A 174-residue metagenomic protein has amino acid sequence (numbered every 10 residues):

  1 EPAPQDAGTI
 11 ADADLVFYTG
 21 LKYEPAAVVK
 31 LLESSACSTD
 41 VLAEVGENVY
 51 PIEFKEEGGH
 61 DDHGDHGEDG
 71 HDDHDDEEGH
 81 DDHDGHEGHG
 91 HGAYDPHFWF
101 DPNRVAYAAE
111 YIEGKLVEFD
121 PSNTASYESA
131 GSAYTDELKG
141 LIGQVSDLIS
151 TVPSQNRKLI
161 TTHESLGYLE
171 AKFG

Functional and structural regions predicted by a protein language model:
E1-G174: Extracytoplasmic metal-acquisition and chelation regions
